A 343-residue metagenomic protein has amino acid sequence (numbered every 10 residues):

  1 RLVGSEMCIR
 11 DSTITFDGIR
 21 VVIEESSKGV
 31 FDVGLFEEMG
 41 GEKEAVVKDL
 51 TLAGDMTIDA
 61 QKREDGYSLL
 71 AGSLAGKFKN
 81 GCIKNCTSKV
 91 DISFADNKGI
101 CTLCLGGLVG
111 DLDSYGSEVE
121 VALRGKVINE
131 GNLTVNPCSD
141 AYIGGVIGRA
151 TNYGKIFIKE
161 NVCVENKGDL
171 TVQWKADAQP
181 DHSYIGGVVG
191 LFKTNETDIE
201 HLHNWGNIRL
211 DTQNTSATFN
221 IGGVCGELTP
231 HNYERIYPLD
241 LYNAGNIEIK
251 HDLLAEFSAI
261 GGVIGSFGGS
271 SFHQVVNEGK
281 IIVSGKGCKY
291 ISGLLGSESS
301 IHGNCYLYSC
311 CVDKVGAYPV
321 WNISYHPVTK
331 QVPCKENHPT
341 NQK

Functional and structural regions predicted by a protein language model:
R1-I9: Short, small-residue-biased leader/transition segments that mark boundaries at the very start of proteins
S5, V22-M39, A60-K77, D96-A122 (+7 more regions): Extracellular beta-strand/beta-solenoid scaffold signature
D49-L50, D55: Function-dense linear segments that define catalytic or interfacial modules in macromolecule-processing proteins
L50, C86, N161, N166 (+5 more regions): Consensus "Asn ladder" position of solenoid repeat domains
G54, K89-V90, E130, V164 (+2 more regions): Ankyrin repeat domain, specifically the short helix-to-loop turn at the C-terminus of the second helix of each repeat
